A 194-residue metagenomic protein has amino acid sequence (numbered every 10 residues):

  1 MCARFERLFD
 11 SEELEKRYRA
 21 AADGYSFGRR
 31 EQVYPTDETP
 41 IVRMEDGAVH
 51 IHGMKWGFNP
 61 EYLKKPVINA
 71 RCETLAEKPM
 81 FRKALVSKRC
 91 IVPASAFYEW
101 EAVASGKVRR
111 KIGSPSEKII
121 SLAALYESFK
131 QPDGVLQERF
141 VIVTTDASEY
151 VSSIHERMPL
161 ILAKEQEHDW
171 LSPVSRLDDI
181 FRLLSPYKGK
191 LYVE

Functional and structural regions predicted by a protein language model:
M1-E194: Short linear sequence motif anchored by a di-proline
